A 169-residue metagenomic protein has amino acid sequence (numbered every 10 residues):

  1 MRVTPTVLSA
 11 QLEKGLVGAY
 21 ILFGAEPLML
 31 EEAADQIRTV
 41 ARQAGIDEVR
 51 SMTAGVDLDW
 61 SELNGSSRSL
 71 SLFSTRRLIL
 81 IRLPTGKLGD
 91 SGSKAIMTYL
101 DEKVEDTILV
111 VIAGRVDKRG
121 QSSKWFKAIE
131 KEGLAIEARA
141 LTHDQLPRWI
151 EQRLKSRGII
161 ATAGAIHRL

Functional and structural regions predicted by a protein language model:
M1-L169: Conserved beta/loop motifs at nucleotide-recognition and modification sites
